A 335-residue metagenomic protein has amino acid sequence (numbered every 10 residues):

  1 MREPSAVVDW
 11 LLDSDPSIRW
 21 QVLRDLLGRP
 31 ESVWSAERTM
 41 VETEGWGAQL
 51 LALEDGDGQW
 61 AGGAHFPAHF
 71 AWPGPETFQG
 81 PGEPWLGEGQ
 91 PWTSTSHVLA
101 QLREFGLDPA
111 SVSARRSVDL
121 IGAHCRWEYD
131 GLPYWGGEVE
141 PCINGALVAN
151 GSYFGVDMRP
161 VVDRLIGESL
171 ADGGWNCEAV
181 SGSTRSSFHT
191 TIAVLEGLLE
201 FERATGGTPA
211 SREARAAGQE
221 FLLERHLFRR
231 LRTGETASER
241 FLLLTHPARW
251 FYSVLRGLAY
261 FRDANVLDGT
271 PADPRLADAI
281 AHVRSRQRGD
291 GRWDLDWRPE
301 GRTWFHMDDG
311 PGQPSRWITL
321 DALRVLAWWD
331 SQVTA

Functional and structural regions predicted by a protein language model:
M1-A335: Preference for long, amphipathic alpha-helical scaffolds in soluble/luminal domains and all-alpha bundles
